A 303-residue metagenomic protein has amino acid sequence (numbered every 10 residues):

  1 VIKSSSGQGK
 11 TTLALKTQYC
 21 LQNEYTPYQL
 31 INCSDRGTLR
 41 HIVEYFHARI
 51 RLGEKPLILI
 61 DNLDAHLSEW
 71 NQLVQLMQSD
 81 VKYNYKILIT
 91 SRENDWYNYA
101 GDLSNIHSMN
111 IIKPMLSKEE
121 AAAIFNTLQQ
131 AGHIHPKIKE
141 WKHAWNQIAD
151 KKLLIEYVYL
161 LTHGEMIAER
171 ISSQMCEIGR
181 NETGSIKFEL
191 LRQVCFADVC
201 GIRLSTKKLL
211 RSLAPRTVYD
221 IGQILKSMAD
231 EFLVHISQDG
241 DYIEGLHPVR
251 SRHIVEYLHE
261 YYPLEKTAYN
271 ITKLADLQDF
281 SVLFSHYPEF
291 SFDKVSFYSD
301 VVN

Functional and structural regions predicted by a protein language model:
K3-Y28, V43-R51, E93-L103, C176: P-loop NTPase Walker A phosphate-binding motif
G9, T38-I42, S68-E69, D95-A100 (+1 more regions): Short, charged/polar "capping" segments at the starts of alpha-helices and the immediately preceding loops
A14, M115-I202: Amphipathic alpha-helical "lid/sensor" segments that cap RecA-like P-loop NTPase cores
Y19-C20, L76-M77, N94-D95, R192-F196 (+1 more regions): Amphipathic alpha-helical scaffolding segments
L30-T38, Y45-Q78, K86, T90-E93 (+1 more regions): Conserved P-loop NTPase "ATPase switch" module shared by AAA+ and STAND
E44-A48, Q72-Q75, N98-I106, Q223-I224 (+1 more regions): Short, aromatic/basic amphipathic alpha-helical patches
S79, Y83-A144, I155-E156, V249-R250: Alpha-helical sensor/transducer elements of the RecA-like P-loop NTPase core
V199-N303: C-terminal leucine-rich, beta-strand-based interaction scaffolds used for sensing/assembly
